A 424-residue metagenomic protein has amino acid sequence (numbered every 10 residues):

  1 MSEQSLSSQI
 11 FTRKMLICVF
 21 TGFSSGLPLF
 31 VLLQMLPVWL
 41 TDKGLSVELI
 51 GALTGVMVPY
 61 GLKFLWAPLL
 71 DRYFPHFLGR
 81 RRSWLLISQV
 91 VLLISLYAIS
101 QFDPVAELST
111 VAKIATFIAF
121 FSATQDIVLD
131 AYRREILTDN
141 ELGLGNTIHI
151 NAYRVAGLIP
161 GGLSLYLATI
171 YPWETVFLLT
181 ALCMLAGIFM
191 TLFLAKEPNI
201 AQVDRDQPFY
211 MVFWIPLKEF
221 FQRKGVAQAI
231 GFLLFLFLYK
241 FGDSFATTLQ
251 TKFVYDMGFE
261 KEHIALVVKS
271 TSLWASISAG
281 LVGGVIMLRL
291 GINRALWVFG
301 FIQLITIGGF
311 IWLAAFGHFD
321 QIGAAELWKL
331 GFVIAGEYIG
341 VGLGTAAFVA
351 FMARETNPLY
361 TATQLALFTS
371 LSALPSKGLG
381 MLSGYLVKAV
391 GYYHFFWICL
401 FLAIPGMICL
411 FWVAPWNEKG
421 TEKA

Functional and structural regions predicted by a protein language model:
S2-F11, N199-G231: Juxtamembrane intracellular "pre-TM" segments in multi-pass secondary transporters
E3-Y60, G231-F235, Y239-F253, A265: Helix-loop boundary and gating motifs at the non-cytosolic
V47-E48, D139-I148, K261-H263, P358-F368: Loop-to-transmembrane helix entry/capping segments in MFS-fold secondary transporters and related SLC/MFSD carriers
L62-G79, S278-W297, V387-K388: Helix-to-loop junctions at the C-terminal end of transmembrane segments in multipass secondary transporters
L62-K63, G143-G162, A168, T369-G380: Glycine-rich segments within core transmembrane alpha-helices of 12-TM secondary carriers
L85-V105, I302-I322: C-terminal ends and interior cores of transmembrane alpha-helices in multi-pass membrane transporters/permeases
I87-L93, T175-F193, F396-W412: Symmetry-related core transmembrane helices of the 12-TM Major Facilitator Superfamily/SLC fold
A123-L137, L343-N357: Intracellular juxtamembrane helix-capping segments at the cytosolic ends of symmetry-related transmembrane helices
